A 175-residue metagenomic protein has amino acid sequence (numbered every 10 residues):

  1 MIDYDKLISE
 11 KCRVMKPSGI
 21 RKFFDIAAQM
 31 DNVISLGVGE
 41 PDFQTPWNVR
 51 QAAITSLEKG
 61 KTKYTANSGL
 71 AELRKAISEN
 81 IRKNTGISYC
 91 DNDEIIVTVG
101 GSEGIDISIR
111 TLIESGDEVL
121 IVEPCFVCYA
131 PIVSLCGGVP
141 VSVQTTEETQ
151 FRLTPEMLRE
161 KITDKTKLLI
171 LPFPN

Functional and structural regions predicted by a protein language model:
I2-Y4, S9-V99, I107: N-terminal small-domain helix-loop-helix segment of the aminotransferase-like
I26, S108, M157-K161: CheY-like receiver
V33, E118, V139: Residue-level detector of anion-binding/catalytic polar loops
P41, S102, F173-N175: Short glycine-rich anion-binding loops that position phosphate/pyrophosphate groups of nucleotides and phosphorylated
Y89-I95, S115-E118, K165: Short acidic capping loops at alpha-helix termini that bridge into adjacent secondary structure
T111-V133: Conserved PLP-anchoring active-site segment centered on the Schiff-base-forming lysine
L135-V141: A short helix-loop-beta submotif of the ANL/AMP-binding
V141, E147-N175: Active-site phosphate-binding strand-loop segment of PLP-dependent enzymes
